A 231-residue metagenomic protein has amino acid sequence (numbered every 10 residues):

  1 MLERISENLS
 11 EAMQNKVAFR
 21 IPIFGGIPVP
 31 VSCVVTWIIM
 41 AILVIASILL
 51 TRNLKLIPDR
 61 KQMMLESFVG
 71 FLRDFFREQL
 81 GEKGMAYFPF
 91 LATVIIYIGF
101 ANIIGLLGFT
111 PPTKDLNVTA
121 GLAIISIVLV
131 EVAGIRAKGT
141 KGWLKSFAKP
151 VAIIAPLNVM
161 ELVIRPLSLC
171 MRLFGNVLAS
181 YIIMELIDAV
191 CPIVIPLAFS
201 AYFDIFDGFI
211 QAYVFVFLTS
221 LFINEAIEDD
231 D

Functional and structural regions predicted by a protein language model:
M1-D231: Selective transmembrane helix interface/packing segments
